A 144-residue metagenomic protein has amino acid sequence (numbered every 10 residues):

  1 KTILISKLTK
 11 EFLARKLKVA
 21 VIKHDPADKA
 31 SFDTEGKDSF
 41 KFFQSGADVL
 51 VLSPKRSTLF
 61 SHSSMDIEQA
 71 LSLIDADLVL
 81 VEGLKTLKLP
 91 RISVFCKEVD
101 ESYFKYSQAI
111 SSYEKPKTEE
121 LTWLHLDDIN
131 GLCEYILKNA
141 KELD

Functional and structural regions predicted by a protein language model:
K1-T2: Walker A/P-loop
L8-H62: N-terminal phosphate/diphosphate-binding loop that engages ATP/GTP or pyrophosphate donors across diverse enzyme folds
R15-K18, G46-A47, D75-A76, L89 (+1 more regions): Short coil/turn connectors at secondary-structure junctions
G36-K41, I67-Q69, K97-E98: Short, hinge-like loop/turn segments at secondary-structure boundaries
S61-L87: Phosphate-binding/switch loop-helix module in NTP-utilizing enzymes
L78-L143: Phosphate/Mg2+-binding loops and adjacent switch elements in nucleotide/diphosphate-handling enzyme cores
